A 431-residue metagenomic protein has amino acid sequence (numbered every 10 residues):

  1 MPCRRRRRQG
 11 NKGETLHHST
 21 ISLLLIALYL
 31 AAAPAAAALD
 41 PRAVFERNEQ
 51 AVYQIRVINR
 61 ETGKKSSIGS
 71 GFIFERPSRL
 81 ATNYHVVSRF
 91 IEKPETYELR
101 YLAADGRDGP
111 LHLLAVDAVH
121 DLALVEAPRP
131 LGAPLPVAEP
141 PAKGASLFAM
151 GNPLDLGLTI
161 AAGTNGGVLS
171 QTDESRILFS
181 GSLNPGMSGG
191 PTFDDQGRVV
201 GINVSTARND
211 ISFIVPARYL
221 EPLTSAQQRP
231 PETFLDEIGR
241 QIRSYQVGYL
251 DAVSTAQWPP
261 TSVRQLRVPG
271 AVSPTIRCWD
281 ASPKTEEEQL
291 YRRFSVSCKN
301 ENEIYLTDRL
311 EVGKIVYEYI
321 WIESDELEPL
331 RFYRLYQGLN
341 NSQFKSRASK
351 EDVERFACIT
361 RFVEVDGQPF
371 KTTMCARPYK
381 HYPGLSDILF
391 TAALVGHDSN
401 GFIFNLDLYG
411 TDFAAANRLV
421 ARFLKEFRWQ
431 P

Functional and structural regions predicted by a protein language model:
L39-F45, L111, V199-R267: C-terminal cap/linker of serine protease catalytic domains
L39-P41, I58-P77, G109-P110: A conserved glycine-rich beta-strand in the N-terminal activation segment of trypsin-fold
D40, V86-I91, A133-R176, L183-N184 (+2 more regions): Flexible, gly/ser-rich surface segments that form the specificity/activation loops bordering the active-site cleft
I68, E75-A118, K143, Y317-W321 (+1 more regions): Catalytic-histidine neighborhood of serine endopeptidases, predominantly the chymotrypsin-like S1/PA family
F72-I73, S182-N203: Catalytic nucleophile loop of clan PA
E221, P231, T275, D398-P431: Surface-exposed amphipathic alpha-helical segments
V247-I359: Non-catalytic interaction/regulatory modules that flank or connect domains
F332-L394: Signature of long, low-cysteine stretches enriched in small and polar/charged residues
